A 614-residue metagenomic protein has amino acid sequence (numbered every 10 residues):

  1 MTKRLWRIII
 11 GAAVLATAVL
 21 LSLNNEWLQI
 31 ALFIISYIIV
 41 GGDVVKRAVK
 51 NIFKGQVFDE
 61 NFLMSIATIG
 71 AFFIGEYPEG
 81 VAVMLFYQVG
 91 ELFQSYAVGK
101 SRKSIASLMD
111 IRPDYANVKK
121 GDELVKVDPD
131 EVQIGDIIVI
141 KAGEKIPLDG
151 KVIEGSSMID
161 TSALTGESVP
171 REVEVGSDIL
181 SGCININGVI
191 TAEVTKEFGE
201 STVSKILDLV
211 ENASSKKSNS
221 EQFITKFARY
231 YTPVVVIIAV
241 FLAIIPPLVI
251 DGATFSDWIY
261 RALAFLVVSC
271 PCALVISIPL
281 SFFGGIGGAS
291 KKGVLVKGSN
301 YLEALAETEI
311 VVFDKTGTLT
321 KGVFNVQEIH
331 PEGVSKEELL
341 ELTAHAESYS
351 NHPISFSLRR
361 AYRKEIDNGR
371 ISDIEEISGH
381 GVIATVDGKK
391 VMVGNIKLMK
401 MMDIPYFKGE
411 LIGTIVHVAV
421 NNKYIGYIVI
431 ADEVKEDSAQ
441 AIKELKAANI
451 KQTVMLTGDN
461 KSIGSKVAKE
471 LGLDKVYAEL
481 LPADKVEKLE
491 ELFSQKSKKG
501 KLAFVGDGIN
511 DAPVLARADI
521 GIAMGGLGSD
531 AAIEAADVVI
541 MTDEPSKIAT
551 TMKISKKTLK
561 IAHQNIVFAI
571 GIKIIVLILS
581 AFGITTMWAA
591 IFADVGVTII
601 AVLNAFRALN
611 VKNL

Functional and structural regions predicted by a protein language model:
M1-I10, Y231: N-terminal membrane topogenic signal
A12-A13, Q222-D251, R261-F282, H563-F592: Bilayer-spanning, highly hydrophobic alpha-helical transmembrane segments
V19-L21, E26, F33-K119, E131-I138 (+6 more regions): Actuator/coupling domain of P-type ATPases
A48, E76, A97, A116 (+26 more regions): Residue-level signature of catalytic and energy-coupling elements of molecular machines, predominantly ATP/GTP-dependent
V49-V57, Y96-A106, L280-S299, F606-L614: Juxtamembrane helix-loop transition segments at the membrane interface in multi-pass membrane proteins
N61-S65, L164, Y260, A273-A346 (+1 more regions): Conserved catalytic phosphorylation-site environment of P-type ATPases
K141, V326, H330-Q452, K461 (+1 more regions): P-type ATPase nucleotide-binding
G388, V420-Q564, I572: Conserved ATP-binding TGD loop and adjacent catalytic N/P-domain core of P-type ATPases
